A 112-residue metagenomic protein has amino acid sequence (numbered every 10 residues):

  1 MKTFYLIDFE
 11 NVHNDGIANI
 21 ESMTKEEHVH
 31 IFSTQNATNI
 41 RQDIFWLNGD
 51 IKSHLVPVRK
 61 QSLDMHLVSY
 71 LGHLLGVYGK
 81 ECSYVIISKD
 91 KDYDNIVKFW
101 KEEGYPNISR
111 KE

Functional and structural regions predicted by a protein language model:
T3, H30-E112: Nuclease catalytic cores that cleave nucleic-acid phosphodiester bonds, predominantly acidic two-metal-ion
T3-Y5, F9: Extended, compositionally biased accessory segments flanking or bridging domains
F9-I17: Short acidic, Gly/Ser-rich segments with clustered Asp/Glu that frequently serve as metal-coordination loops in enzyme
G16-A18, Q42-D43: Short, glycine/acidic-enriched capping/hinge loops at junctions between secondary-structure elements
A18-I20, W100: Alpha-helical transmembrane segments and their juxtamembrane interfaces
E21-K25: Short, conserved loop/helix-junction motifs that constitute active-site signature segments in enzyme catalytic cores
